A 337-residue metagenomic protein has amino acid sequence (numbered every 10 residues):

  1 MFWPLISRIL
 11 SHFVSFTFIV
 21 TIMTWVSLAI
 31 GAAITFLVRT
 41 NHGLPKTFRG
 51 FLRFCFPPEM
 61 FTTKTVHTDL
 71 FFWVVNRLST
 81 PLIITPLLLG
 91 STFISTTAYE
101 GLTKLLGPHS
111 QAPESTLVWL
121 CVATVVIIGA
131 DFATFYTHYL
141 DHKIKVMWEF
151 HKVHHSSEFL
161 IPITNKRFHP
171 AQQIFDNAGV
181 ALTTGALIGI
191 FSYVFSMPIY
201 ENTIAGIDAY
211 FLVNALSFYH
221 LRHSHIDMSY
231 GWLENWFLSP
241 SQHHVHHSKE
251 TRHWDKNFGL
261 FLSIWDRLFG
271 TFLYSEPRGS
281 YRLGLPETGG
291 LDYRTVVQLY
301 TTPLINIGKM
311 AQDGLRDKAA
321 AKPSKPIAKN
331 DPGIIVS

Functional and structural regions predicted by a protein language model:
M1-F16: Short, strongly hydrophobic alpha-helical membrane anchors
F13-F18, K249-T251: Active-site rim elements
V20-K104, C121-T134: Specific transmembrane helices
K46-G50, S239-S241, A319-I327: Short, highly charged, low-complexity non-transmembrane loops/tails of multi-pass membrane proteins
V66, V74, W232, L260-L268 (+1 more regions): A transmembrane-helix-recognition feature enriched in membrane-embedded lipid enzymes and envelope glyco-/phospholipid
V75-L87, H109-Y281: Membrane-embedded catalytic scaffold of the fatty acid hydroxylase/desaturase
Y99-G107, E276-P286: Membrane-interface alpha-helices
A205, G279-S337: A membrane-cytosol interface segment of integral membrane proteins
